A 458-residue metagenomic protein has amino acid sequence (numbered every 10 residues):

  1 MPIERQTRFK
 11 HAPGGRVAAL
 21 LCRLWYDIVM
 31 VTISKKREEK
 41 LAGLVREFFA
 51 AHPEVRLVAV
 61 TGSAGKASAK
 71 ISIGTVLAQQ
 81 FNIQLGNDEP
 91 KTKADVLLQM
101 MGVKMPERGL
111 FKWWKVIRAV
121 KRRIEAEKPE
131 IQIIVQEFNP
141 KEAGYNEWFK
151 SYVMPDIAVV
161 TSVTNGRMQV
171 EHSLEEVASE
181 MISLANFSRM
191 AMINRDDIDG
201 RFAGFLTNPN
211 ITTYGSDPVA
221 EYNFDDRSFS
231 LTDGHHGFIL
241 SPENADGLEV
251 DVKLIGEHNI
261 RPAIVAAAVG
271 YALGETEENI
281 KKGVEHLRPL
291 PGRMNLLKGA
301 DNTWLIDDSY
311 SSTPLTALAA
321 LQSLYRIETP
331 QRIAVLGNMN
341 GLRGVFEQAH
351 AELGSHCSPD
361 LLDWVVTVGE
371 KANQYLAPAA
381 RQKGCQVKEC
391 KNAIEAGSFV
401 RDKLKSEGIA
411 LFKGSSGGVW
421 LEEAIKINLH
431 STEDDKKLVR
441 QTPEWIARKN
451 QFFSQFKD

Functional and structural regions predicted by a protein language model:
P2-A42, K66, T207-N208, A245 (+1 more regions): ATP-dependent carboxylate-amine ligase
V17, P53-V55, E130-Q132, Y145 (+6 more regions): Acidic, Mg2+-coordinating active-site environments of NTP-dependent enzymes
V45-H52, A78-S179, E277-N279: ATP-dependent carboxylate-amine ligase catalytic core
L57-A59, L411: Short hydrophobic/aromatic beta-strand immediately N-terminal to the Walker A/P-loop
V60, S68-G86: A conserved segment at the C-terminal end of the G1
G62, E137-N139, I193-D196, S216 (+2 more regions): Structural motif
K66-S72, K93-D95, K141-Y145, I260-A263 (+2 more regions): Short glycine/serine/threonine-rich phosphate/pyrophosphate-binding segments that cradle anionic phosphate groups
N139-A143, D197-I198, S311-S312, A393-I394: Short beta->alpha connector loops
